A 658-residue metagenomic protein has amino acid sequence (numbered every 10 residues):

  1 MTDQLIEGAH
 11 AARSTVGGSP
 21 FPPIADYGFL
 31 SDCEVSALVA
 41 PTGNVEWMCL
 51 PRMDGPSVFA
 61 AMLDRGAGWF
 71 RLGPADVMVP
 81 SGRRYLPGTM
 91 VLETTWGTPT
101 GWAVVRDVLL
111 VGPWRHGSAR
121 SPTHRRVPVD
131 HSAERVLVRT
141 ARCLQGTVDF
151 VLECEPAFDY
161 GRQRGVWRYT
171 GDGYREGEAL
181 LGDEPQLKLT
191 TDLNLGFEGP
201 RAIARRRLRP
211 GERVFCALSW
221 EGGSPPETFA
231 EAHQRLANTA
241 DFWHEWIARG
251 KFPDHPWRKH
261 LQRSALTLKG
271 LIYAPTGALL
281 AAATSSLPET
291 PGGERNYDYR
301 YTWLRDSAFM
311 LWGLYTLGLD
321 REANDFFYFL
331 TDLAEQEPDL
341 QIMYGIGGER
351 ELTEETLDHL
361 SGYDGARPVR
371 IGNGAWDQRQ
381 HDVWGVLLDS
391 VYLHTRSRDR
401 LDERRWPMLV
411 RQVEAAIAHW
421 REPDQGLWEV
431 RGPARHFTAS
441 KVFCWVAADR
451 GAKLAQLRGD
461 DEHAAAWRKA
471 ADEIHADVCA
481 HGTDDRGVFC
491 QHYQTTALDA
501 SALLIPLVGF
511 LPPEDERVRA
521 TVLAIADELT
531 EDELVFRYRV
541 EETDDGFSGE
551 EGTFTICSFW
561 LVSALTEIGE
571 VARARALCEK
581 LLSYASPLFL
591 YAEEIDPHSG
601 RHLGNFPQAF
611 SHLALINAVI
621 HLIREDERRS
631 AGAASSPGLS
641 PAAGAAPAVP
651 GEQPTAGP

Functional and structural regions predicted by a protein language model:
M1-P658: Acidic, mature catalytic/reactive cores of soluble proteins
